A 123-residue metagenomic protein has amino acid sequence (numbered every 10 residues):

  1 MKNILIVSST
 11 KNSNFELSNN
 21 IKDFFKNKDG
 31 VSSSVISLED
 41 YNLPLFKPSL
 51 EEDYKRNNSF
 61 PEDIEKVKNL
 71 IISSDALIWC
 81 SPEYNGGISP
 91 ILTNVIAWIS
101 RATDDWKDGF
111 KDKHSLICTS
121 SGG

Functional and structural regions predicted by a protein language model:
M1-S81, G86-A97, R101, D105: N-terminal beta1-alpha1-beta2 submodule of the flavodoxin-like/Rossmannoid cofactor-binding fold
G109-G123: Short, glycine-/small-residue-rich phosphate/pyrophosphate-handling segment
